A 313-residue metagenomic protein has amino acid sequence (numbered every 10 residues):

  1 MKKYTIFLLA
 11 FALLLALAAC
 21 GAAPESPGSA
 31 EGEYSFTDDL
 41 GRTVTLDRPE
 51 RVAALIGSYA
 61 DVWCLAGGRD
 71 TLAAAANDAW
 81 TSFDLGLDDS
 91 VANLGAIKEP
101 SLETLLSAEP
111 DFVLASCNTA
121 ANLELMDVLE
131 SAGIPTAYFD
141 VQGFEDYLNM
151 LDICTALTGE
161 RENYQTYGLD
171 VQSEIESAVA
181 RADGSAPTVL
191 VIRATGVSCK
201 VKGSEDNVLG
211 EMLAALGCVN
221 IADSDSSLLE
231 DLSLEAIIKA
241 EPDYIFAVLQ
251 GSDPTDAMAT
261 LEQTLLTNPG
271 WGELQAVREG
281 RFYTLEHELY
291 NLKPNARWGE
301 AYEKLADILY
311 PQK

Functional and structural regions predicted by a protein language model:
M1-L8: Bacterial N-terminal signal peptides that target proteins for export
Y4, A19-D61, R161-I192, L249 (+1 more regions): Bacterial Sec-exported substrate-binding components of ABC uptake systems
L8-A18: Bacterial N-terminal signal peptides
A54-A108, F112-N118: A short, structured surface patch at a secondary-structure boundary
A79-T81, V201-E230: Alpha-helical, coiled-coil/dimerization segments enriched in small aliphatic residues
S101-A115, I134, L234-A247: Proline-aspartate-enriched helix->loop->beta-strand connector
A121-E124, F139-I153, A186-V208: Extracytoplasmic ligand-binding site segments that recognize negatively charged/polar headgroups
L148-A156, E162-Q165, Y244-K313: Structured C-terminal subdomain patch of bacterial secreted/periplasmic proteins
